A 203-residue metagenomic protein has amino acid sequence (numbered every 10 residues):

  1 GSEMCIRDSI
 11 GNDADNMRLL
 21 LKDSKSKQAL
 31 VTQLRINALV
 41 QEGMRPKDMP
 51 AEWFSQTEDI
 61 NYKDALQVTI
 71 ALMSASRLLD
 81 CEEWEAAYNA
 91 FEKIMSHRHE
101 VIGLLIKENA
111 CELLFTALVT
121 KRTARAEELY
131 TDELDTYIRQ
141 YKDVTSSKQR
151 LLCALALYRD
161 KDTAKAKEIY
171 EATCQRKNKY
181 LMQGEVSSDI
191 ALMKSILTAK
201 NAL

Functional and structural regions predicted by a protein language model:
G1-I6: Short, small-residue-biased leader/transition segments that mark boundaries at the very start of proteins
R7-D23: Juxtamembrane/interfacial segments flanking transmembrane helices
Q28-T32, K63-M73, V101-E112, D143-Q149: Generic helix N-cap/helix-start motif at coil->alpha-helix transitions
V31-A86: Alpha-helical segment of the N-proximal tetratricopeptide repeat
D48-D59, E85-H97, R122-I138, K161-Q175 (+1 more regions): Alpha-helical repeat scaffolds
M73, C111-E112, T116, S147-L155 (+1 more regions): "A position-specific structural signal for the A-helix of alpha-solenoid helical repeats
S76, D80, H99-T145, Y158: Alpha-helical adaptor scaffolds
A172-L203: Terminal, low-structured helical/coil segments at or just beyond the last alpha-helical repeat
